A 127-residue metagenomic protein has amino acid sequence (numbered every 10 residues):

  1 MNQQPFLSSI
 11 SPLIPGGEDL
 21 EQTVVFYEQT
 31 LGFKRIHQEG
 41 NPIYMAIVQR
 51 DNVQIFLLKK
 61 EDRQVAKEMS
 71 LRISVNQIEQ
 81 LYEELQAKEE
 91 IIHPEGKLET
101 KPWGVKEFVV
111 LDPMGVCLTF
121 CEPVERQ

Functional and structural regions predicted by a protein language model:
M1-V24, L71, C121-Q127: N-terminal beta-strand motif that seeds the catalytic metal site of vicinal oxygen chelate
I14-Q54: Core segments of cupin and vicinal oxygen chelate
G17-L20, L71-C117: Vicinal oxygen chelate
K34-G40, E99, E125-Q127: Conserved catalytic-core motifs of GNAT/GCN5-like acyltransferases
N41-Y44, V65-A66, K101-K106: Short acidic/glycine-enriched loop/turn segments that link adjacent beta-strands
I43, D62-R63, P123-Q127: A short acidic/small-residue loop/turn micro-motif
V48-D51, V110-P113, P123: Active-site beta-strand termini and strand-to-loop segments that position acidic
N52-F56, V65, G115-C117: Short, charged/polar, Gly/Pro-enriched secondary-structure boundary elements
